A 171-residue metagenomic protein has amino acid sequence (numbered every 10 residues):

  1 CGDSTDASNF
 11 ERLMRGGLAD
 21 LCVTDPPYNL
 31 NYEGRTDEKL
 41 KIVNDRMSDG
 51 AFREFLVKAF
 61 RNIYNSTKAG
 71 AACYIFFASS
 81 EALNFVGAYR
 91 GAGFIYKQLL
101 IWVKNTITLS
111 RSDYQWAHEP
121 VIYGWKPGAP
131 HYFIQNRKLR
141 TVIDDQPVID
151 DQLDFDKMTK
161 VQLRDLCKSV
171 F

Functional and structural regions predicted by a protein language model:
C1-F171: Core catalytic lobe of class I
